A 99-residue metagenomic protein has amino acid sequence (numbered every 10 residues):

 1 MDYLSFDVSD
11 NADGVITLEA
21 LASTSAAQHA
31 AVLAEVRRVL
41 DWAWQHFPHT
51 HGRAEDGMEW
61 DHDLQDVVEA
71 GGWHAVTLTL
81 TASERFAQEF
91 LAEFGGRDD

Functional and structural regions predicted by a protein language model:
M1-H49, E55-G57: Long, contiguous N-terminal structural blocks used for assembly/anchoring
M1-T17, G57-W60, V76-T77, T81-D99: Long, contiguous binding/interaction regions
V32, G52, G72, F90-A92 (+1 more regions): Generic alpha-helix signal with a bias toward terminal, lower-confidence helices and secondary-structure junctions
A34-E84: Amphipathic protein-protein interaction modules
